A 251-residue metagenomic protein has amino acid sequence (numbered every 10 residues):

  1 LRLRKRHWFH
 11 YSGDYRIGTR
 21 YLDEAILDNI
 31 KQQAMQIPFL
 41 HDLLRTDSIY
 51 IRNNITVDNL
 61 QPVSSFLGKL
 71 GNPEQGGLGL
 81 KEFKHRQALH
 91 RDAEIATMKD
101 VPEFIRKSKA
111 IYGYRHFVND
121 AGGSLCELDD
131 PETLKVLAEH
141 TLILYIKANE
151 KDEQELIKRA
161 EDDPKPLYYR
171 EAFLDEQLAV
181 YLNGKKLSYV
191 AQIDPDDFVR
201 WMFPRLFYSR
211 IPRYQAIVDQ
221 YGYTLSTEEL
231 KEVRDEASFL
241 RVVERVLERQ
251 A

Functional and structural regions predicted by a protein language model:
L1-L3: Glycine-rich phosphate-binding P-loop
R6-L22: Short beta-strand-centered segment that lines the nucleotide-binding/catalytic pocket of NTP-utilizing
R6-W8, L137-I143, Y221-G222: Short glycine-/polar-rich loops that comprise or flank the Walker A/P-loop and associated switch/sensor motifs
F9-Y11, L142-I146, S226-E228: Hydrophobic/aromatic beta-strand patches that form the interior of the parallel beta-sheet core in alpha/beta enzyme
R20-D23, L128-E132, E155-K158, S238: A short acidic (Asp/Glu
L22-P131: ATP-dependent small-molecule kinase phosphotransfer cores that center on conserved nucleotide phosphate-binding segments
D120-A121, V136-K186: Conserved phosphate-donor/acceptor-positioning beta-strand/loop module used by diverse small-molecule
K186-A251: NTP-dependent small-molecule kinase module
